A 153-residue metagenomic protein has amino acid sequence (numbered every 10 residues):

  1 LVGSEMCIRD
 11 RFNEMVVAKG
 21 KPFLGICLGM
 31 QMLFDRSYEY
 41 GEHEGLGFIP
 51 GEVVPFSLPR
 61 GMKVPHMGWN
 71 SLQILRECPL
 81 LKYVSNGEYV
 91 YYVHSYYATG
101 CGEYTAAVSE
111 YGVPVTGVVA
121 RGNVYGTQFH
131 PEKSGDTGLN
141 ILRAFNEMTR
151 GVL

Functional and structural regions predicted by a protein language model:
L1-I8: Short, small-residue-biased leader/transition segments that mark boundaries at the very start of proteins
R11-E14: Short, conserved "post-DEAD/DEAH" coupling segment immediately C-terminal to helicase motif II within the SF2/RecA-like
V16-D35, I49: Catalytic nucleophile loop
C27, H94, H130: Histidine-centered divalent metal-coordination motifs
D35-V113: Pocket-forming structural segment of enzyme catalytic cores
G87, A120-V124: Beta-strand-turn-beta hairpins that frame and shape the catalytic cleft of phosphate-ester-processing enzymes
P114-A120: Short, surface-exposed beta-strand/loop micro-motifs that present aromatic residues
T127-L153: Acyltransferase
